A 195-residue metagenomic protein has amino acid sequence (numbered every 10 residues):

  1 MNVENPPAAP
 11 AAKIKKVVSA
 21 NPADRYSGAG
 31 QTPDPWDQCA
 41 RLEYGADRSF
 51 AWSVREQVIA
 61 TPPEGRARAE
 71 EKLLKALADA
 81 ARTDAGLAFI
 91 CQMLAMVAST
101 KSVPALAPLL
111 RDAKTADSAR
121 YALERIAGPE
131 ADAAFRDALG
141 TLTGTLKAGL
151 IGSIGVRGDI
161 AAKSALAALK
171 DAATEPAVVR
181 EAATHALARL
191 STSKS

Functional and structural regions predicted by a protein language model:
M1-K15, N21, R189-S195: Eukaryotic intrinsically disordered, low-complexity regulatory tails and linkers enriched in charged/polar residues
P10, G28-T32, A46: Generic low-complexity, intrinsically disordered segments
I14, T174-E175: Generic short amphipathic/hydrophobic targeting helices enriched at N-termini, encompassing Sec-type signal peptides
V18-S27, A40-E64, K75, D84-S99 (+6 more regions): Structural detector for internal amphipathic alpha-helices that build alpha-solenoid repeat scaffolds
P35-Q38, L73: Extended amphipathic alpha-helical scaffolding regions
